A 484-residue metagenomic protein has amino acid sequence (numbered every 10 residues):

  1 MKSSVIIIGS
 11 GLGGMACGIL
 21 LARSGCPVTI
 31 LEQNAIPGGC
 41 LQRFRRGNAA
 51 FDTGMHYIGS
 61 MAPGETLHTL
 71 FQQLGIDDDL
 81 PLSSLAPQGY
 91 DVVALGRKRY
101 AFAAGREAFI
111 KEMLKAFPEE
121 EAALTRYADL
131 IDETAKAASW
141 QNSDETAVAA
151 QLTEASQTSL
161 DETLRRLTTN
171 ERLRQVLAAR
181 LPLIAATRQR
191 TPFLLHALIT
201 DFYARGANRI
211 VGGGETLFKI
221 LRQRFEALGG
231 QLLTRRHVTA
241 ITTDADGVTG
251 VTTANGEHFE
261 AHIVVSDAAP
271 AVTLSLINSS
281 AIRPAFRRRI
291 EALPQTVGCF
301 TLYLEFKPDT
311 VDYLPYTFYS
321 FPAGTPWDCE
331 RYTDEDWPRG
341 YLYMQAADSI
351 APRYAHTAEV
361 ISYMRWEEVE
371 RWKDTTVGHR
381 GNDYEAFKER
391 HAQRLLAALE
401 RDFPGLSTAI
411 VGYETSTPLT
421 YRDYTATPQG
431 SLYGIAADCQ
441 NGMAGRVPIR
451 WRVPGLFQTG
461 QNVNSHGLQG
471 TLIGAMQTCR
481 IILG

Functional and structural regions predicted by a protein language model:
K2-R126, L130: N-terminal glycine-rich phosphate/pyrophosphate-binding loop and immediately adjacent elements
M55, Q461-L483: A conserved FAD-binding loop/helix module that cradles the flavin
V92-I110, T134-A138, F225-A227, Q231-L232 (+1 more regions): Feature captures the FAD/FMN-dependent oxidoreductase FAD-binding
G96-T191: Rossmann-like flavin
R172-I184, R401-S465: A glycine-rich dinucleotide-binding beta-alpha-beta segment and adjacent secondary-structure elements that constitute
A197-V248: Helical element adjacent to the flavin cofactor pocket in flavoenzyme catalytic cores
T239-R353: Mid-domain catalytic core of redox enzymes that form a hydrophobic substrate pocket/lid adjacent to a catalytic redox
D309-S416: C-terminal segments that line or cap access tunnels to active or ligand-binding sites in enzymes and enzyme-associated
